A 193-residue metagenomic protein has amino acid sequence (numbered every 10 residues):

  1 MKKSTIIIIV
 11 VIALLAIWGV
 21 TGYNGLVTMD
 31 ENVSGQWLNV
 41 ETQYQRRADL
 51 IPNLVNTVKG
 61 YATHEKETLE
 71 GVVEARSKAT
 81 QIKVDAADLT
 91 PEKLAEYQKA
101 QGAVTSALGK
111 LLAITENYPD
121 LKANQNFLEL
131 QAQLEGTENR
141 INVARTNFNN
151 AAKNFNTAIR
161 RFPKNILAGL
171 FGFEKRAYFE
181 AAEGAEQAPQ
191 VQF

Functional and structural regions predicted by a protein language model:
M1-F193: A helix-centric hydrophobic-segment signal that preferentially recognizes long, alpha-helical stretches used
